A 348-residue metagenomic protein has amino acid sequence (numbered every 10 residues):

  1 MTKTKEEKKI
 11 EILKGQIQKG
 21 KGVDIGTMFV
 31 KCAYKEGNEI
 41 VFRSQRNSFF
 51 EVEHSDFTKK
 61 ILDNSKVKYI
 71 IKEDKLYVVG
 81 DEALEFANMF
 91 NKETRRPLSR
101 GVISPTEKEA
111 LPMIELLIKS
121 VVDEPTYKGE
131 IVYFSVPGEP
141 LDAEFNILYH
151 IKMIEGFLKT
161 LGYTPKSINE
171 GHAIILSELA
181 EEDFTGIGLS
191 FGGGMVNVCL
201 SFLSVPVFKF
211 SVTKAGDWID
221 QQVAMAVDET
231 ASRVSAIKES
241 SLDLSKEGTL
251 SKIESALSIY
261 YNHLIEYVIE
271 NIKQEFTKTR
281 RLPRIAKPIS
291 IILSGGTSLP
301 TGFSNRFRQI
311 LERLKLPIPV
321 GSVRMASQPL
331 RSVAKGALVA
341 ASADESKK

Functional and structural regions predicted by a protein language model:
M1-G188, L203-V212, G216, Q221-S290 (+2 more regions): Nucleotide/phosphate-binding catalytic cleft detector across ATP-hydrolyzing and phosphate-transferring enzymes
N197-C199: A structural feature that tracks compact, well-ordered secondary-structure segments with a strong bias toward
